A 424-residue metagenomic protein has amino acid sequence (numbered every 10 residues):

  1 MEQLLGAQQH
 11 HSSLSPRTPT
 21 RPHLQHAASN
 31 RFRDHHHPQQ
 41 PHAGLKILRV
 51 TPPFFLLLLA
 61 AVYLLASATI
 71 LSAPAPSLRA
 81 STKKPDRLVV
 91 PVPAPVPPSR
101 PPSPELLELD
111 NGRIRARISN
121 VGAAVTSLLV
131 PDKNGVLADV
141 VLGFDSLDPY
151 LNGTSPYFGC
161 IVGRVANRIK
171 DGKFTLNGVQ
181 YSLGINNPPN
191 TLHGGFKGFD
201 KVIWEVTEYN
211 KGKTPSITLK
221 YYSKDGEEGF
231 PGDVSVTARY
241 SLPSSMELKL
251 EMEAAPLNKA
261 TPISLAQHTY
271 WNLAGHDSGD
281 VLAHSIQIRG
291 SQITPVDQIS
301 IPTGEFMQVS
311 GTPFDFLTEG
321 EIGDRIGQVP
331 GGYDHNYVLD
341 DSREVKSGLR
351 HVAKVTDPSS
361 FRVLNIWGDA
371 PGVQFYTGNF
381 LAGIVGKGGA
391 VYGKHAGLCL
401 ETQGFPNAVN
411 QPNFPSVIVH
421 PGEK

Functional and structural regions predicted by a protein language model:
M1-I47: Short, low-complexity, Lys/Arg-enriched N-terminal segments of secretory-pathway carbohydrate enzymes
P19-R21, P52, I70, K83: N-terminal compositionally biased, intrinsically disordered segments and leader/signal-like regions
D34, P38, G44, L48-A75: Terminal membrane/secretory targeting segments in land-plant proteins
L58, V62-A66, I70-K424: An exposed, glycine/acidic-rich loop-and-rim segment of catalytic or binding clefts
